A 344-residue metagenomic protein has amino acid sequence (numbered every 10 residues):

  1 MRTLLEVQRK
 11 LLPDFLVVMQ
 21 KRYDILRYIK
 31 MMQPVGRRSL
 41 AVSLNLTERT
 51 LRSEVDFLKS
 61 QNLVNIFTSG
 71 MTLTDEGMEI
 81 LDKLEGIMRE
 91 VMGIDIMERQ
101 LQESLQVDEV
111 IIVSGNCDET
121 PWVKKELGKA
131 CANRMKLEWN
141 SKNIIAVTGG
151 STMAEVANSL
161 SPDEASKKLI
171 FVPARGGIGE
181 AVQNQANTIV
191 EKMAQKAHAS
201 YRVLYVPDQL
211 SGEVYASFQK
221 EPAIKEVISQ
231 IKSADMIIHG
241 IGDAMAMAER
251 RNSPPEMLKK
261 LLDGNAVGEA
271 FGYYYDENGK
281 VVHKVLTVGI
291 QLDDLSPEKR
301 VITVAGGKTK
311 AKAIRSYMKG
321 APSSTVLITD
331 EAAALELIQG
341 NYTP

Functional and structural regions predicted by a protein language model:
M1-I87: Basic, Lys/Arg-rich alpha-helical nucleic-acid-recognition elements, primarily the DNA-binding modules of transcription
K10-V17, E76-I80, E98, E119 (+1 more regions): ATP/nucleoside-binding phosphotransfer catalytic cores, i.e., glycine-rich phosphate-binding loops
T47-E48, I145-E155, I178-G179, G242-M245 (+1 more regions): Gly/Ser/Thr-rich loops at beta-strand to alpha-helix junctions that form or flank small-molecule/cofactor-binding
S60-S141, N158, D163-A165, V182: HTH-adjacent hinge/linker in prokaryotic transcriptional regulators
R99-E109, K167-A244: Ligand-binding beta-strand-loop-alpha-helix segment within the catalytic cores of soluble metabolic enzymes
T152-E164, E249-L258: Short Gly/Thr/Asp-enriched flexible loops that form oxyanion-binding sites at enzyme active sites
R251-K280: Gly/Ser/Thr-rich active-site loops/lids in small-molecule metabolic enzymes that frequently grip phosphoryl groups
